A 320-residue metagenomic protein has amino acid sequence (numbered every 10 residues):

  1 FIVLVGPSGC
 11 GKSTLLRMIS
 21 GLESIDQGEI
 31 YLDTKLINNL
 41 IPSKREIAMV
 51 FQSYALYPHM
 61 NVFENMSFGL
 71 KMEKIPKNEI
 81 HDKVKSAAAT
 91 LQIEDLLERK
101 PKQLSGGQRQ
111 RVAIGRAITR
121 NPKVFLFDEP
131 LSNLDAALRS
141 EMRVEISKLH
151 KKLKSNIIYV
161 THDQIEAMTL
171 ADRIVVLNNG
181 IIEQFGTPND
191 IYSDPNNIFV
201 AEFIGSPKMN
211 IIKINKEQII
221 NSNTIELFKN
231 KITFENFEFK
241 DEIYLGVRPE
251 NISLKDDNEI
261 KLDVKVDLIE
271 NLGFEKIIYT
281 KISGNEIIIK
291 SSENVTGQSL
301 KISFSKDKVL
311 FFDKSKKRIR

Functional and structural regions predicted by a protein language model:
V5-P7: The feature captures the beta-strand-to-loop junction immediately N-terminal to the Walker
S13-L16, V112: ABC ATPase nucleotide-binding domain helices that frame the ATP-binding cleft
S20: Helix-to-loop junction immediately C-terminal to a conserved catalytic motif
E23-S24, Y31, K71, K151: A position-specific signal in ABC ATPase nucleotide-binding domains
D26-E29, E79, N179, V309: Conserved coupling/switch loops of ABC nucleotide-binding domains, chiefly the family-specific signature
G28-L36: Conserved ABC transporter NBD signature motif
L40-F199: ABC ATPase nucleotide-binding domains
P207, I219-R320: Non-catalytic connector elements of ABC transporters
